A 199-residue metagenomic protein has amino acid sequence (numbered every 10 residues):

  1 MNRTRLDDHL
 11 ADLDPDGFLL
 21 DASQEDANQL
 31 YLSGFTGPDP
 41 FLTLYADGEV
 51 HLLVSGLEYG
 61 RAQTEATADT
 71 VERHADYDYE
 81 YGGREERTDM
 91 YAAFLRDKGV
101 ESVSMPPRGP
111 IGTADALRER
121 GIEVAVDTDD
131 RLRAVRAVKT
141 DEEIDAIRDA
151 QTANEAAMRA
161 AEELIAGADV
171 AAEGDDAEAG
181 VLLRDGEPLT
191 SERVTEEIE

Functional and structural regions predicted by a protein language model:
M1-F94, K139: N-terminal accessory/capping or targeting/presequence segment of soluble
A92-E199: Flexible, acidic/His-enriched mid-domain "rim/lid" segments that flank
